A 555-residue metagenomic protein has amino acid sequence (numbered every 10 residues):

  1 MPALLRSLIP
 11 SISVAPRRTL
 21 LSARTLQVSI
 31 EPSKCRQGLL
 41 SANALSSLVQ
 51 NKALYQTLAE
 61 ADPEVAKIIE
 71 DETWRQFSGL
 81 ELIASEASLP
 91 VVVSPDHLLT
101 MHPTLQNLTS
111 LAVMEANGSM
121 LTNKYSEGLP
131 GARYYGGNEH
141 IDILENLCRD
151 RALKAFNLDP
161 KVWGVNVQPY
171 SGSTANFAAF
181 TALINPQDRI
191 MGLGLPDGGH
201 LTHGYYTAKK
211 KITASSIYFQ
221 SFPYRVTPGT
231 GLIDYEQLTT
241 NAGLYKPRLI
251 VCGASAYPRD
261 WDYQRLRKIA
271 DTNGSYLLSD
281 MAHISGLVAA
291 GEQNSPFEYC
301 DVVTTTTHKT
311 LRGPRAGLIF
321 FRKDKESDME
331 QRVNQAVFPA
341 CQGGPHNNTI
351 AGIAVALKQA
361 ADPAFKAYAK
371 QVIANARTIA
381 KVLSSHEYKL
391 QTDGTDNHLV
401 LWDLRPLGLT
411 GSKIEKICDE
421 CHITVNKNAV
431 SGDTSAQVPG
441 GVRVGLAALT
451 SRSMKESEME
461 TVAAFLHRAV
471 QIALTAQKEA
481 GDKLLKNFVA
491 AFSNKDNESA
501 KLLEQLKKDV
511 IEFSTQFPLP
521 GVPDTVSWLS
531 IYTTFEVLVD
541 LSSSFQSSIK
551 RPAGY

Functional and structural regions predicted by a protein language model:
M1-V49: N-terminal mitochondrial targeting presequence
A3, L8, L48-Q50, T57-P63 (+4 more regions): PLP-dependent enzyme catalytic core of the Aspartate aminotransferase-like
A44-A132, T461: N-terminal "arm"/small-domain region of PLP-dependent enzymes with the aminotransferase-like
E72-G79, N123-G131, P247, E330-Q335 (+4 more regions): Short acidic (Asp/Glu) and glycine-rich catalytic loops that position anionic groups and cofactors
W74, A87, T122, S126 (+1 more regions): Conserved internal helical-beta-strand scaffold that buttresses enzyme catalytic cores
L99-T104, P130, V162-W163, G343-N347 (+6 more regions): Flexible, glycine/charged-enriched surface loops at secondary-structure junctions
L147-E387, G408: Conserved PLP-enzyme active-site core in the AAT-like
K389-S457, S527-T534: Conserved PLP-binding catalytic core of the aspartate aminotransferase-like
